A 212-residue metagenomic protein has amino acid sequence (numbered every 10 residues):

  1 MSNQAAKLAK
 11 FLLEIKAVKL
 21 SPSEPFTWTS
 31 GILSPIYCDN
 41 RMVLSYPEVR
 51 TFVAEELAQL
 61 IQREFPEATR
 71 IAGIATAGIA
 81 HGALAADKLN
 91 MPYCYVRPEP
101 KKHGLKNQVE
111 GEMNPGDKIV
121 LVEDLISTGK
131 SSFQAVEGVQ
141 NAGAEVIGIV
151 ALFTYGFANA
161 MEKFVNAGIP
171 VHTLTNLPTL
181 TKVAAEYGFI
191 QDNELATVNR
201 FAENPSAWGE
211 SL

Functional and structural regions predicted by a protein language model:
M1-V122, K130-L212: PRPP-associated nucleotide enzymes
